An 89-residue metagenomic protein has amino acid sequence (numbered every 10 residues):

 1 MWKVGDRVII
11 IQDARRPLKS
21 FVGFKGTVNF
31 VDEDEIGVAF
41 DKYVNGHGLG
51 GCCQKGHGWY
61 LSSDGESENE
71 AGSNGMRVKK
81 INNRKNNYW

Functional and structural regions predicted by a protein language model:
K3-A71, M76, N82-W89: Basic/aromatic-rich interaction segments and small domains that mediate binding to polyanionic partners
